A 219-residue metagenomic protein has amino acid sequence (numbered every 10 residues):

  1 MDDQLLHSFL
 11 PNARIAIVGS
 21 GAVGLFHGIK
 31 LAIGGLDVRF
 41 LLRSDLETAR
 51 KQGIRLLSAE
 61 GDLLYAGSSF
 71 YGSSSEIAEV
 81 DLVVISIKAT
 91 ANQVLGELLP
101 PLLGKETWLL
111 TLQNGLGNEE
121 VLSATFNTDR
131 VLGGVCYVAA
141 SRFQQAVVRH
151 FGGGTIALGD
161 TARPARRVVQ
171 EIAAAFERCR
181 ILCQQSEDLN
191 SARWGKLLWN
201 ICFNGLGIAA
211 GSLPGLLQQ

Functional and structural regions predicted by a protein language model:
D2-D62: NAD(P)+-binding Rossmann beta1-loop-alpha1 motif at the extreme N-terminus of oxidoreductases
A13-R14, D81, G154: Nucleotide donor/acceptor-binding cores
I15, D37-R39, T128-V131, C183: Hydrophobic anchor at the start of a short beta-strand that flanks the dinucleotide cofactor-binding loop
I17, R39-L42, I85-S86, T111-L112 (+2 more regions): Active-site-adjacent beta-strand anchor residues
L42, E60, S74, Q113 (+4 more regions): Residues at the C-termini of beta-strands that transition into short coil/loop
L46-K51, E119-E120, R166: Short, charged/polar "capping" segments at the starts of alpha-helices and the immediately preceding loops
L63-V147: Rossmann-like NAD(P)(H) cofactor-binding subdomain of soluble oxidoreductases
P101-L102, T125-R130, F143-Q219: Internal alpha-helical scaffold of NAD(P)-dependent oxidoreductase catalytic cores
